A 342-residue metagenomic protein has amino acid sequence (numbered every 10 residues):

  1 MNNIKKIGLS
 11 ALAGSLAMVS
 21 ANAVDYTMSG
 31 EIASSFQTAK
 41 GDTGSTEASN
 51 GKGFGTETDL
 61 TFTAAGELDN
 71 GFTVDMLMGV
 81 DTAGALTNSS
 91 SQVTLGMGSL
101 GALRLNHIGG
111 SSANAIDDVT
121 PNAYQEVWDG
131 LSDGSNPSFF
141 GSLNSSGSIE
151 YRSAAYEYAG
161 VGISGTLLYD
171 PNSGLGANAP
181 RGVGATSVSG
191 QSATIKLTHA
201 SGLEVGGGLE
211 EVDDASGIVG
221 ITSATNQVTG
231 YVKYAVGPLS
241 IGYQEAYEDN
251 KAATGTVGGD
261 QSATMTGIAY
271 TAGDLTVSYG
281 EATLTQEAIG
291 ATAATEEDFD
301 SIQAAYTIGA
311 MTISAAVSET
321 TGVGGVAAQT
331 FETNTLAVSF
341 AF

Functional and structural regions predicted by a protein language model:
M1-F342: Outer-membrane beta-barrel proteins
